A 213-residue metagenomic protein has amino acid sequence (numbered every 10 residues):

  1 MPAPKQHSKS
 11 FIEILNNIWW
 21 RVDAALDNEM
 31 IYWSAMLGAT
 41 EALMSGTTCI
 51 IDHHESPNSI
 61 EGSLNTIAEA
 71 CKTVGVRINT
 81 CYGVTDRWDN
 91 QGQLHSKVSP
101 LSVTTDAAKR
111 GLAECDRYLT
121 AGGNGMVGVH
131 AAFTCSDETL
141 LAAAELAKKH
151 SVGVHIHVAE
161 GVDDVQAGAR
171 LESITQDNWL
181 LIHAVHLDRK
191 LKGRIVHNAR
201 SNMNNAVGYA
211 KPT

Functional and structural regions predicted by a protein language model:
M1-Y32, H150-D164, G168-L180: N-terminal-biased segments
A3-R77, R110-A121: Alpha-helical scaffold segments that flank or form the walls of functional sites
G38, E55, I67, A143 (+2 more regions): Residues within well-ordered alpha-helices
A42, C71, A143, A147 (+2 more regions): Generic structural signal for hydrophobic
I50-I51, V154, I195: Hydrophobic residues within beta-strands of alpha/beta enzymes
H53-I60, G128-F133, R200-M203: Conserved short loop/turn motifs at secondary-structure junctions
G62-V185: Metal-coordinating catalytic core of metallo-dependent amide/deamination hydrolases
S173-T213: Active-site-adjacent C-terminal substructures of enzyme catalytic domains
